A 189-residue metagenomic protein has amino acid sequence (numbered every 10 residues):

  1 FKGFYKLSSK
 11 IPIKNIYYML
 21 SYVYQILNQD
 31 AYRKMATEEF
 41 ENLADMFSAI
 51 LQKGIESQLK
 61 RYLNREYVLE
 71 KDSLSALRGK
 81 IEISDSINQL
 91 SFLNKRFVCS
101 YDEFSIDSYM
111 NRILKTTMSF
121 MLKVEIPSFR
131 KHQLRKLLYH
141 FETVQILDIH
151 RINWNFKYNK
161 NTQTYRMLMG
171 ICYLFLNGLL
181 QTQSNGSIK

Functional and structural regions predicted by a protein language model:
F1-K157, T164-G170, L174-N185: Terminal, charged accessory segments of proteins
I188-K189: Catalytic core segments in nucleotide and nucleic-acid processing enzymes
